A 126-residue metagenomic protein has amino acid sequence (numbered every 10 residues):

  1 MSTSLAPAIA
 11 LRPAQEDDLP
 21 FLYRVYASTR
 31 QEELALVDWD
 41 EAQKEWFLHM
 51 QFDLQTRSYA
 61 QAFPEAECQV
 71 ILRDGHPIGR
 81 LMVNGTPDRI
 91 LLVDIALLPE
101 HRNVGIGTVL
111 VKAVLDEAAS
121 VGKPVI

Functional and structural regions predicted by a protein language model:
I9, H76-R80, I90: Glycine-rich phosphate/pyrophosphate-binding loop shared by adenosine-nucleotide-utilizing enzymes
A10-R24, R30-L36: A short beta-loop-alpha structural element at the N-terminal edge of CoA-dependent acyl/N-acetyltransferase catalytic
D18, G75, G105: Conserved G/P- and acidic residue-centered "switch" motifs that form tight phosphate/ATP-binding loops in soluble
R30-S58: Conserved GNAT-fold acetyl-CoA-binding loop/helix
E67-N84: Conserved beta-hairpin
R89, A118-I126: Conserved GNAT acetyl-CoA-binding A-motif
I95-N103: A short, internal acetyl-CoA/4′-phosphopantetheine-binding micro-motif in the GNAT/acyltransferase core
N103-D116: Conserved acetyl-CoA-binding loop-helix of GNAT-fold acetyltransferases
